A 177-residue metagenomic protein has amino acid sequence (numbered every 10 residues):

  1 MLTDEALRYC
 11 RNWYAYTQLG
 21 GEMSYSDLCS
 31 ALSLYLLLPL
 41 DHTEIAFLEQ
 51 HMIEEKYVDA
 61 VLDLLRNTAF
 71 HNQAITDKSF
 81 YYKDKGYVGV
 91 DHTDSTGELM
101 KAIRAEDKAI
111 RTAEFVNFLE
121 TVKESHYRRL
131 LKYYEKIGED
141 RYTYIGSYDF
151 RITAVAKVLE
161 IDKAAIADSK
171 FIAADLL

Functional and structural regions predicted by a protein language model:
M1-E139, Y144: Eukaryote-skewed repeat-based solenoidal scaffolds used as protein-protein interaction platforms, primarily
E120-L176: C-terminal structured interaction module
